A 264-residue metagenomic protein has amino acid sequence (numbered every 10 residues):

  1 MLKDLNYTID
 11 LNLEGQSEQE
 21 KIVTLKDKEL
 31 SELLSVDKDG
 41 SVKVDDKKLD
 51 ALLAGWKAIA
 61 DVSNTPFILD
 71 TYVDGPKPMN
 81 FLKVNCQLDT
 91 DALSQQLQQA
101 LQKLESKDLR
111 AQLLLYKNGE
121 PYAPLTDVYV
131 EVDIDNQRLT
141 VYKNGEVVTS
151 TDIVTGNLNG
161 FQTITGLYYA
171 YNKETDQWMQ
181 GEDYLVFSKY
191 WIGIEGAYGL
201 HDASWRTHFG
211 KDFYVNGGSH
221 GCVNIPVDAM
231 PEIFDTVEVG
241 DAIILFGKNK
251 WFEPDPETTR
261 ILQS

Functional and structural regions predicted by a protein language model:
M1-L185, Y190, V237-V239, I244-K250 (+2 more regions): Surface-exposed, secretory/extracytoplasmic low-complexity segments enriched in Ser/Thr/Asn/Gly/Pro
W191-I194, Y198-L245: Active-site scaffold segments
